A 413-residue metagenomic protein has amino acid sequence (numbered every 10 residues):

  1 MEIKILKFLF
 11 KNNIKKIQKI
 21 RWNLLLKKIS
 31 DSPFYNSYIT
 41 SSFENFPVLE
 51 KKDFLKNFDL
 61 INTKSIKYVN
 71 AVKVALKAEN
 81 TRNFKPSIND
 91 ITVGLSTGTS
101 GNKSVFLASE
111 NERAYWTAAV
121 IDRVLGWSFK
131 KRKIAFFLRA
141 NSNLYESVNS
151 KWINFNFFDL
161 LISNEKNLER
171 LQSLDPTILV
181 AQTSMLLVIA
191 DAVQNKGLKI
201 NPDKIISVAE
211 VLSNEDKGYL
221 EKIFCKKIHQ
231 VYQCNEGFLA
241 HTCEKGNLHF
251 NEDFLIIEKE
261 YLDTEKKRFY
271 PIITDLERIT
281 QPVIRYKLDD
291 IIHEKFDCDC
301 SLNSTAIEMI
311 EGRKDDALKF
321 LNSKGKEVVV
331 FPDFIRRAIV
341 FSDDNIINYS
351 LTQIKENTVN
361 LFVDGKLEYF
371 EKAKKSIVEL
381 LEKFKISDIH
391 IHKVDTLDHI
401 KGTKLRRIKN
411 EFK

Functional and structural regions predicted by a protein language model:
M1-L95, G101-F129, A140, I200 (+3 more regions): Nucleotide 5′-phosphate-binding alpha/beta core
I29, I134, L179, L220 (+5 more regions): Residue-level signal for inorganic ion chemistry
E112-A114, A118, K133-L187: AMP-binding/adenylate-forming
K151-I153, N201, I223-K227: Short, structured coil segments at secondary-structure junctions
N156-D159, H229-V231, I389-V394: General small-molecule cofactor/ligand-binding pocket signal
I162, P176-K217, H229-G237: Adenylate-forming
L179, T280, Y286-K385: AMP-binding/adenylate-forming catalytic core of the ANL superfamily
L212, D216-C298: Conserved AMP-binding/adenylate-forming
